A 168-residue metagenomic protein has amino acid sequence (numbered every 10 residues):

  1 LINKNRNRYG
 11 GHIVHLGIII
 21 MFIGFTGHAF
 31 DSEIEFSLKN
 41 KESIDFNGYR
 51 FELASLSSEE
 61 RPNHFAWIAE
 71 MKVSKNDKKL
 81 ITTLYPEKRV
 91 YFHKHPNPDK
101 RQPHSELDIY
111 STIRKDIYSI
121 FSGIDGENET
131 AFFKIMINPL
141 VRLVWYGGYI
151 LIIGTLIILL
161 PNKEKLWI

Functional and structural regions predicted by a protein language model:
L1-I168: Solvent-exposed, non-transmembrane regions of integral membrane proteins
